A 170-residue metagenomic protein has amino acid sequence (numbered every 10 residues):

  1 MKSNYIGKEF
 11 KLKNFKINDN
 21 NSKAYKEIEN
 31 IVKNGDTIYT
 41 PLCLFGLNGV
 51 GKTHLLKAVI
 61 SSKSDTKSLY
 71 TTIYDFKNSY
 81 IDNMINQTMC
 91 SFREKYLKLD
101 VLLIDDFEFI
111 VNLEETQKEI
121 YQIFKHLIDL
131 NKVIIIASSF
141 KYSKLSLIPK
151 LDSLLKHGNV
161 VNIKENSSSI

Functional and structural regions predicted by a protein language model:
K2-A24: Dynamic helix-loop-helix/coil hinge segments at AAA+ ATPase domain boundaries and subdomain interfaces
Y25, T66-V101, E114: Short glycine-rich substrate-engagement loop in P-loop NTPases that contacts/grips substrate
D36-L56: Walker A/P-loop nucleotide-binding motif
Y70-T71, L103-D105, V133-S139: Structural recognition of the conserved hydrophobic beta-strand(s) that form the central parallel beta-sheet of P-loop
M84-I85, Y142-H157: Short regulatory helix/loop adjacent to the ATP-binding pocket of P-loop NTPases
E108-Y121, L145-L147: Conserved ATPase-coupling elements of RecA-like P-loop NTPase cores
Q117-A137, P149-L154: Conserved catalytic/switch belt of AAA+ P-loop NTPases
G158-I170: Conserved AAA+ ATPase "SRH/arginine-finger" region at the nucleotide-binding site
